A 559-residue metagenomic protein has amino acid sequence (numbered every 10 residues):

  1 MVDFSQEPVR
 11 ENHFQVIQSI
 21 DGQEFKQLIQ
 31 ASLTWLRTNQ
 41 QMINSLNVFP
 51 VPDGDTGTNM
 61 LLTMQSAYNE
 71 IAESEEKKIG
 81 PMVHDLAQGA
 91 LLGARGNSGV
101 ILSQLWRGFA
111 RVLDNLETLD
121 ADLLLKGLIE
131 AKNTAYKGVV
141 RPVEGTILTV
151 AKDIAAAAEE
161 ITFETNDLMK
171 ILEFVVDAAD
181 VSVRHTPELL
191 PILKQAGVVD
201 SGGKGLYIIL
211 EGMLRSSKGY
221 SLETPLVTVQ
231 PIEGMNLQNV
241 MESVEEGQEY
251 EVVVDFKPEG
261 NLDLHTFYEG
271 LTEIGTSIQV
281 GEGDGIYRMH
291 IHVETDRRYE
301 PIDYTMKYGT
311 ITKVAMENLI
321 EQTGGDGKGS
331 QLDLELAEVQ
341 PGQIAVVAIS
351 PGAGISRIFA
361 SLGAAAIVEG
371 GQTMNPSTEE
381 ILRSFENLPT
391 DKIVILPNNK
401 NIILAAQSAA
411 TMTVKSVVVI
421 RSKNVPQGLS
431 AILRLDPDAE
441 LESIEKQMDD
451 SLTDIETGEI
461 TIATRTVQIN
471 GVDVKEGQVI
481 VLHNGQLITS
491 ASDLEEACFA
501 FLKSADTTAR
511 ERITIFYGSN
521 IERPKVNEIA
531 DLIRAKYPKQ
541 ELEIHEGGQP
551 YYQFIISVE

Functional and structural regions predicted by a protein language model:
M1-E559: N-terminal loops that bind phosphate or other acidic moieties and the adjacent beta-alpha structural core
